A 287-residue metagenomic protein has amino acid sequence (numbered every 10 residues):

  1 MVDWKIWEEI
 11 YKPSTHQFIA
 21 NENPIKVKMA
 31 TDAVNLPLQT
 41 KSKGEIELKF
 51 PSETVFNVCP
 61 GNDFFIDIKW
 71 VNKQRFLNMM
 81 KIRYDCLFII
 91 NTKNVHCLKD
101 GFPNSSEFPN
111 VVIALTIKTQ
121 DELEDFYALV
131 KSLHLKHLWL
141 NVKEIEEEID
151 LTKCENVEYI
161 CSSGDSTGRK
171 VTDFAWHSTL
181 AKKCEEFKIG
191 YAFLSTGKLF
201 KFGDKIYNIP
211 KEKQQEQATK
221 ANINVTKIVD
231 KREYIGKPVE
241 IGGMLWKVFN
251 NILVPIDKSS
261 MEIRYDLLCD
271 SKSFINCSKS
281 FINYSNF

Functional and structural regions predicted by a protein language model:
M1-A33: Canonical Radical SAM [4Fe-4S] cluster-binding loop centered on the CxxxCxxC motif and its immediate flanking residues
E8-Y11, Q74, L180-A181, N250: Short, isolated positions within intrinsically disordered regulatory regions of eukaryotic proteins
P37-L194: Conserved AdoMet/S-adenosylmethionine-binding subsite of the radical SAM
E146, L151-F287: Auxiliary Fe-S-binding modules of radical SAM enzymes
